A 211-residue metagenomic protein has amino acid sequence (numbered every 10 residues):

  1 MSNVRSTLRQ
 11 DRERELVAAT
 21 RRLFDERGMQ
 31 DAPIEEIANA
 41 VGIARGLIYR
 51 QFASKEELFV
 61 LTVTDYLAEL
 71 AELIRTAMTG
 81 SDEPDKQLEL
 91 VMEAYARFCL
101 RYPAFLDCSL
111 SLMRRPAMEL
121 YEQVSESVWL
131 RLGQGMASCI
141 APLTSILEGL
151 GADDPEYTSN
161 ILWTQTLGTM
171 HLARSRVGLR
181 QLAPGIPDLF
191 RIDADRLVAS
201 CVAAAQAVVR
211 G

Functional and structural regions predicted by a protein language model:
M1-D11, Q181, V209-G211: N-terminal intrinsically disordered/low-complexity leader segments
R9, E13-R21, K55, I161: Short, leucine-enriched amphipathic alpha-helices that occur as contiguous helical runs
R12-T20, I37, T62-Y66, L70 (+1 more regions): Generic hydrophobic, amphipathic alpha-helix propensity
E15, L23-E57, L61: Helix-turn-helix
L61, R75-F105, S159-L162: Hydrophobic alpha-helical connector segments
E89-L120, M170-R174: Helical hydrophobic small-molecule/effector-binding pocket
F98-R101, F105, S145, S159-G185 (+1 more regions): Amphipathic C-terminal alpha-helical segment
M118-L150, E156-I161, D195, A199: Amphipathic alpha-helical packing segments from all-alpha helical-bundle domains
